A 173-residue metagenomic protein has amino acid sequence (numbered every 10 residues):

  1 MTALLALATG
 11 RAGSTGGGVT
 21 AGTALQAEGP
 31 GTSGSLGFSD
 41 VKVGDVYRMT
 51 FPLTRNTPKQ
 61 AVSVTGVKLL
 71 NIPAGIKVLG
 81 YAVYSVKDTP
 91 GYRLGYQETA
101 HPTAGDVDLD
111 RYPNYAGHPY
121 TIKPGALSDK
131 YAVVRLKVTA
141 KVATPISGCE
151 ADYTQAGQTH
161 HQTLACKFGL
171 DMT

Functional and structural regions predicted by a protein language model:
M1-T15: Secretory targeting and sorting signals
R11-T173: Non-catalytic macromolecular-recognition regions in eukaryotic signaling proteins
